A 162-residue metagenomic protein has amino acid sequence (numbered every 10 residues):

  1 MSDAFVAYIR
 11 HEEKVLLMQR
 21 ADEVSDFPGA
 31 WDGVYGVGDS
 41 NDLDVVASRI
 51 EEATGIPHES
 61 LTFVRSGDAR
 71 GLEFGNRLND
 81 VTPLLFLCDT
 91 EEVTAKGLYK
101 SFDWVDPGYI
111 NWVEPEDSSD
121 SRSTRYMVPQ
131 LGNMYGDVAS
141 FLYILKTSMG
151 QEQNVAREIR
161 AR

Functional and structural regions predicted by a protein language model:
M1-L17, V37-S40, L85-L87: Conserved N-terminal beta-strand and adjoining loop/helix that marks the start of the Nudix/MutT-like hydrolase domain
M1-S2, R10, S25-D26, N76-N79 (+1 more regions): A generic fold-level signal
R10, G55-V93, I144-K146: Active-site segment of metal-dependent pyrophosphate-handling enzymes, primarily the Nudix hydrolase catalytic core
K14-A53: Conserved Nudix-box catalytic region and its N-terminal flanking loop in Nudix hydrolases and closely related
V24-A30, P83, A95-R162: Nudix hydrolase/Nudix homology domain
G38, C88-T90, Y99, P107: Hydrophobic pocket-lining residues within nucleotide cofactor-binding pockets
